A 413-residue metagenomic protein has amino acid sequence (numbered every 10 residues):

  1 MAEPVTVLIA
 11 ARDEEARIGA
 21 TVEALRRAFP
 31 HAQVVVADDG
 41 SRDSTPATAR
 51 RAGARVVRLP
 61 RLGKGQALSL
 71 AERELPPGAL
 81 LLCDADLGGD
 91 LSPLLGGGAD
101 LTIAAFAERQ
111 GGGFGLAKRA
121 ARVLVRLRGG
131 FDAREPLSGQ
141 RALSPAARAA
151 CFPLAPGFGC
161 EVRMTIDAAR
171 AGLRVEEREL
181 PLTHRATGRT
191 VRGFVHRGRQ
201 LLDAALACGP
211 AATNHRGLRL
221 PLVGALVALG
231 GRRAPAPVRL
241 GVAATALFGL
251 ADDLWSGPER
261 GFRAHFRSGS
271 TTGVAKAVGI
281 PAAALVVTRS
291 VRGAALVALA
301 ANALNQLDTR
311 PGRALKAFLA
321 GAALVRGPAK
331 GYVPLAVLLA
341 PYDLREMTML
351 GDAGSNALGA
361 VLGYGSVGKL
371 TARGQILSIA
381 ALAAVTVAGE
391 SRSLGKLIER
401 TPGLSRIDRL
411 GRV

Functional and structural regions predicted by a protein language model:
I9-A10, H31-G40: Short beta-strand/loop segment that forms part of the nucleotide-sugar
D13-R27: Short, well-formed alpha-helical segments that are part of the catalytic scaffolds of diverse glycosyltransferases
A16-A20, D43-A52: Acidic helix N-cap motif at the loop->helix transition within catalytic regions of sugar-transfer enzymes
D38-P46, L87: A conserved acidic beta->alpha catalytic loop
P60-E74, D90-F158, R185-V191: Acceptor/aglycone-binding surface of glycosyltransferases and processive sugar-polymer synthases
P77-G88: Short beta-strand-to-loop acidic/aromatic patch adjacent to the donor-nucleotide binding site
L154-A212: Hydrophobic helical membrane-anchoring modules
A207-S393: "…together with the soluble PPM/PP2C metallo-phosphatase catalytic core" -> "…together with the soluble PPM/PP2C
